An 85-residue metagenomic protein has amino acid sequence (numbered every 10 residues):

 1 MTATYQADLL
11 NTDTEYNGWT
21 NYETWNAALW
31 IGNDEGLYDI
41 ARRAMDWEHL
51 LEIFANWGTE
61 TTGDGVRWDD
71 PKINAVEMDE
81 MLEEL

Functional and structural regions predicted by a protein language model:
M1-L85: Acidic interaction surfaces
